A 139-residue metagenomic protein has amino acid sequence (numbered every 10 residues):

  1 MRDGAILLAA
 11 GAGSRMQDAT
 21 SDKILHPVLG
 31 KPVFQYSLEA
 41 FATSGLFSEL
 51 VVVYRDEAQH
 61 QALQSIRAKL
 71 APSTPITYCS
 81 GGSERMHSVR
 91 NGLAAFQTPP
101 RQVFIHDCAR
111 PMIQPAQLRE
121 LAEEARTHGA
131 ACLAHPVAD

Functional and structural regions predicted by a protein language model:
M1-E57: N-terminal glycine-rich phosphate-binding loop and ensuing alpha1 helix
A5-L7, V52, I105, A130-L133: Structural beta-sheet core signal
L7, F34, G92, H106-D107 (+1 more regions): Residue-level signal for inorganic ion chemistry
G11-S14, E57-A58, S83-E84, C108-P111 (+1 more regions): Short glycine-rich anion-binding loops that position phosphate/pyrophosphate groups of nucleotides and phosphorylated
Q35-P100: Conserved N-terminal catalytic core of the sugar/cofactor nucleotidyltransferase
H60, M86-V89, I105, L118 (+1 more regions): A general structural signal for well-ordered alpha-helical segments in protein cores
P99-A109: Short beta-strand-to-loop acidic/aromatic patch adjacent to the donor-nucleotide binding site
M112-D139: Conserved core of the sugar-phosphate nucleotidyltransferase
